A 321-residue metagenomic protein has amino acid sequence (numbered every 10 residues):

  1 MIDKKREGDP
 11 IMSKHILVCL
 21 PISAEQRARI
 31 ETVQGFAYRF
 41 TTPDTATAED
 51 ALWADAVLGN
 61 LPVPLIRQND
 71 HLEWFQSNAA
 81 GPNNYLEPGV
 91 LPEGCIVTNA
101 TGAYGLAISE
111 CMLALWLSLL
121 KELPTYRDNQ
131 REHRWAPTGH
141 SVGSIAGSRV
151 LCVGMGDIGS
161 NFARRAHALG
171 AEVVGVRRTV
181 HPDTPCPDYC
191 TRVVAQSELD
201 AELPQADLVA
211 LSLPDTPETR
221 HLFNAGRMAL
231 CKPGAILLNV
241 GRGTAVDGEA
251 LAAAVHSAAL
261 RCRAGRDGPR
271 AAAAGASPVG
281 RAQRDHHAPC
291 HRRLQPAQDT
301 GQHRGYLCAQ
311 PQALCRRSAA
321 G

Functional and structural regions predicted by a protein language model:
E7-T98, N224: An N-terminal-biased, well-structured beta-alpha scaffold segment characteristic of Rossmann-like dinucleotide-binding
H15, R149, A171-E172: Residues at the starts of beta-strands that form the adenosine-phosphate
L61, A79, L211-L213, V240-G241 (+1 more regions): Glycine-rich, N-terminal phosphate-binding loop of Rossmann-like dinucleotide-binding domains
N78, I96-A103, S197, G241 (+1 more regions): Short beta->alpha connector loops at strand-helix junctions that form conserved, small/polar/Pro-enriched
E93-R149: Phosphate-binding beta-alpha-beta segment of Rossmann-like dinucleotide-binding domains, i.e., the NAD(P)
T98-N99, A103-C111, T125, R270-G321: C-terminal helix-to-coil terminal segments
T101, G143-H167: Glycine-rich adenosine-cofactor-binding loop
V180-S277, R293: Rossmann-like adenosine-cofactor binding region
